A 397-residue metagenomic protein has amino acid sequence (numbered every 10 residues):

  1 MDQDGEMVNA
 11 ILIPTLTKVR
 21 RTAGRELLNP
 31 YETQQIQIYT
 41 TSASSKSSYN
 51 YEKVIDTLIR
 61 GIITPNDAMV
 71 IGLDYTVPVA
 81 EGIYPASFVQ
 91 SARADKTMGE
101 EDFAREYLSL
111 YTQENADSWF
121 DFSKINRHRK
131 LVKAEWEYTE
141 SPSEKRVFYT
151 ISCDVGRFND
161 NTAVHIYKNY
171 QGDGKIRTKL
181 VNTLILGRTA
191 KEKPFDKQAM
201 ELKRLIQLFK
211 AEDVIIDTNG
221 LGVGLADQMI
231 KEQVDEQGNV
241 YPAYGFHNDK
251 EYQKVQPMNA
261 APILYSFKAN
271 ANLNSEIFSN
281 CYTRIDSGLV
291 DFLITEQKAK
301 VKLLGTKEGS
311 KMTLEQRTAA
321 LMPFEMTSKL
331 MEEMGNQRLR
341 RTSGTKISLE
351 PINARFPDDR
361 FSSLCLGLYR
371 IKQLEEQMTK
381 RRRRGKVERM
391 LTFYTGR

Functional and structural regions predicted by a protein language model:
D2-G99, V223-D235, V240-H247: ASCE P-loop NTPase helicase motor core
Q3-D4, T162-I166, G224, Q237-R397: C-terminal nuclease/phosphodiesterase catalytic domains that cleave nucleic-acid phosphodiester bonds
M7-I11, K197-E201, N280, S362: Well-ordered alpha-helical segments embedded in enzymatic catalytic cores
Q34-Y39, N66-L73, V147-T150, A163 (+3 more regions): Beta-sheet entry/capping signal
V77-C153: ATPase catalytic-site recognition across NTP-hydrolyzing enzymes
T139, I166-I216, D249, I263: Nucleic-acid-processing active sites and adjacent nucleic-acid-binding tracks, predominantly divalent metal-dependent
E144-G172: Gly/Thr-rich phosphate-binding beta-strand-loop-beta motif of the actin/hexokinase/Hsp70
I215-D227, N270: Acidic, metal-coordinating catalytic cores used for nucleic-acid/nucleotide bond scission and strand-transfer chemistry
